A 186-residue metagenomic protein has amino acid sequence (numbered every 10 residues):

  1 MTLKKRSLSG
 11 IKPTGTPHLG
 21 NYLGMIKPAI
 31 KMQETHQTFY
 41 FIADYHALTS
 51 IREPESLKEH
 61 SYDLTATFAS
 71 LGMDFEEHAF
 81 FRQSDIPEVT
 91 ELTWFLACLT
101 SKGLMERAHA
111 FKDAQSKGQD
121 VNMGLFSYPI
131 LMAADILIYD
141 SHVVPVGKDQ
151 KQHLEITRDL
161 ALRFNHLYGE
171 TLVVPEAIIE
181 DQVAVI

Functional and structural regions predicted by a protein language model:
T2-A134: N-terminal Rossmann-like or analogous alpha/beta NTP/dinucleotide-binding catalytic cores that position adenine
K112-I186: Active-site cores that bind ATP or allylic diphosphates and position pyrophosphate for catalysis
